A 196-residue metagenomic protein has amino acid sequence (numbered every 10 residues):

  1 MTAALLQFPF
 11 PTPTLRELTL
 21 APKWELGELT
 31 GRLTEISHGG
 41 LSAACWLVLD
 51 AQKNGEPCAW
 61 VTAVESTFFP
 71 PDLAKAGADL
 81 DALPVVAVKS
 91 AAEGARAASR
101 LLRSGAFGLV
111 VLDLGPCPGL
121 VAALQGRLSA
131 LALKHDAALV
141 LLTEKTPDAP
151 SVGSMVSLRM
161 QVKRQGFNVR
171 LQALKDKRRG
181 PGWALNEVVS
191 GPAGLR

Functional and structural regions predicted by a protein language model:
M1-W60, K75-L80, D176-R179, A193-R196: Detector for small/aliphatic-rich hydrophobic stretches
E25, L128-A130, Q161-V162: A generic local secondary-structure boundary/capping motif
E35, W60, V85-A87, L141 (+1 more regions): Structural signal for conserved beta-strand scaffold positions within catalytic alpha/beta enzyme cores
V48, A98-S99, S129: Generic hydrophobic/aromatic pocket-lining and core-packing "Φ" positions
G55-A123: Conserved inter-motif catalytic segment of the P-loop NTP-binding fold
G55-E56, D79-A82, F107, H135-A138 (+2 more regions): Short glycine-/polar-rich loops that comprise or flank the Walker A/P-loop and associated switch/sensor motifs
A106-A149: A contiguous pocket-lining binding segment that forms or flanks enzyme active sites
L139-R196: Phosphate-binding/switch region of NTP-binding enzymes
